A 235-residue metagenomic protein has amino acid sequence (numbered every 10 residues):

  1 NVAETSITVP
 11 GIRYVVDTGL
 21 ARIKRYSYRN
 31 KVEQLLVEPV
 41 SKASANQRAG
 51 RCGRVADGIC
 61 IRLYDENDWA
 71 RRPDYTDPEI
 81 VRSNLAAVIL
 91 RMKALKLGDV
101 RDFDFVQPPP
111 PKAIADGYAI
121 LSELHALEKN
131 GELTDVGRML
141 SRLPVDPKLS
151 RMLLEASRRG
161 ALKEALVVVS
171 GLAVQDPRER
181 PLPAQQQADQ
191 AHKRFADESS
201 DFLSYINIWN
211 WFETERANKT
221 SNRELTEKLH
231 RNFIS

Functional and structural regions predicted by a protein language model:
N1-T5: Conserved two-lobed SF2 helicase motor
I12, V16, K24, Y64-S235: Second RecA-like catalytic domain
Y14, L20-R72, A86-L90: Conserved segment of the helicase C-terminal RecA-like domain
